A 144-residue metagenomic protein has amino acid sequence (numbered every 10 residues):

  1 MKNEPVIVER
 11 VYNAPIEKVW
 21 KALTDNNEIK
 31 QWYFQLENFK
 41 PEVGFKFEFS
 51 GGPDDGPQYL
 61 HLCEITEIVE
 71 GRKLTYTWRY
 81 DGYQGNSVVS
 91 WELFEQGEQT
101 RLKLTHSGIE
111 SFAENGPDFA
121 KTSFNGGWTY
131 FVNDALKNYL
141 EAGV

Functional and structural regions predicted by a protein language model:
M1-N38: Hydrophobic ligand-binding cavity/cleft-lining segments
M1-Y12, I16, F94-T105, V144: Aromatic-glycine hotspot motif
N3-E4, V43, P57, G85: Residue-level preference for beta-strand/loop junctions
V6, K30-E37, F49-D55, T77-R79: A short gly/proline-enriched turn/hairpin at secondary-structure junctions
I7-N13, K40, E48, E64 (+1 more regions): Generic structural detector for well-ordered beta-strands
V19-W20, I29, F47-F49, I65 (+4 more regions): Hydrophobic pocket/interface hotspot
N38, D55-R101, S107-E110: Hydrophobic-ligand binding "helix-grip"
R101, G108-V144: A conserved amphipathic terminal alpha-helix motif
